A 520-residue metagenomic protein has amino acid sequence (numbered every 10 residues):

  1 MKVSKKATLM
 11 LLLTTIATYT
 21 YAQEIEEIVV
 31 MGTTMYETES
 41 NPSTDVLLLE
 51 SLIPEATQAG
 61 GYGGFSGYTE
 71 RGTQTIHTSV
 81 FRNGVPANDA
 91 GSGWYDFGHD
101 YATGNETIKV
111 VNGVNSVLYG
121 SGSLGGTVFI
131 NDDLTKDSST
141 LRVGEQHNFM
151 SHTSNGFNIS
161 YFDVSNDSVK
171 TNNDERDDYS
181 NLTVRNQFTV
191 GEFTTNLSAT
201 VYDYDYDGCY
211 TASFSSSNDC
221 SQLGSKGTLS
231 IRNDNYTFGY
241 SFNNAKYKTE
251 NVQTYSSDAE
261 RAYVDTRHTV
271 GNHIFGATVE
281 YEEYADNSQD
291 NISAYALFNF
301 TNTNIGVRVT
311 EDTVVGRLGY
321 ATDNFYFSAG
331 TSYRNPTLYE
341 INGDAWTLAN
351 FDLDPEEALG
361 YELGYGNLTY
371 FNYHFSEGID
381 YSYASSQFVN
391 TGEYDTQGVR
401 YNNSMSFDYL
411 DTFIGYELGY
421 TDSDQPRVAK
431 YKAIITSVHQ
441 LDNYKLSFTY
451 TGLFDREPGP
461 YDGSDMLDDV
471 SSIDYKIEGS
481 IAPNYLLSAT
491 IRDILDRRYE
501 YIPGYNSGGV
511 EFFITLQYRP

Functional and structural regions predicted by a protein language model:
A22-V46: Short, acidic, small-residue-rich periplasmic hinge/interaction motif at the N-terminus of Gram-negative outer-membrane
E50-P86: Extracytoplasmic beta-strand/coil segments of soluble accessory domains associated with Gram-negative outer-membrane
T78, F454-E457, I477-P520: C-terminal beta-signal and adjacent terminal beta-strands/loops of Gram-negative outer-membrane beta-barrel proteins
V85-N112: Short acidic/polar hinge/loop motifs at secondary-structure boundaries that mediate gating or recognition
V117, S123, F129, T135-C220: Periplasmic-side early beta-strands and strand-to-turn transitions of outer-membrane beta-barrels
G156-N158, N181-A321, L368-F371, N403-G415: Face-selective signature of the C-terminal outer-membrane beta-barrel domain
C220-L223, A321-S376, A384-F407, Q425-Y431 (+1 more regions): Outer-membrane beta-barrel signature, preferentially recognizing the C-terminal barrel domain of Gram-negative
N235, G271-I274, N299-N302, F371-S376 (+4 more regions): Gram-negative outer-membrane beta-barrel transporters
